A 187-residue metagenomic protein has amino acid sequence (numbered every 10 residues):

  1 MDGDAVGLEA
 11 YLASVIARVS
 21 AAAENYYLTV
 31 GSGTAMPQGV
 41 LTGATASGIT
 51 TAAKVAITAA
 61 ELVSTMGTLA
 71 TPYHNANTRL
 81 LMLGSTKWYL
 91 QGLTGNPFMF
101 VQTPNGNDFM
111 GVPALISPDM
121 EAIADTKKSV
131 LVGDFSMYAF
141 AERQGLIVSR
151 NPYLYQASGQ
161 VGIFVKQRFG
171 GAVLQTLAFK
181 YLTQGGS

Functional and structural regions predicted by a protein language model:
M1-S187: Structured, hydrophobic secondary-structure cores that serve as assembly/anchoring elements
